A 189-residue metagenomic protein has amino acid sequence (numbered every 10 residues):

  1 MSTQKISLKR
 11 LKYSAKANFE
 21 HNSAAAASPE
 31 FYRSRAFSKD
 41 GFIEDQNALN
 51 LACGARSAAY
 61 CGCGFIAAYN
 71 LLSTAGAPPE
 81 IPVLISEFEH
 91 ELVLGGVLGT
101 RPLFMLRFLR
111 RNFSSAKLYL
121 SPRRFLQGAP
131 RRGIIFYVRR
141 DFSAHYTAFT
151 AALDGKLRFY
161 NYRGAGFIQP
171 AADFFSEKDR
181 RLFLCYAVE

Functional and structural regions predicted by a protein language model:
M1-L94: Active-site-adjacent structural segments surrounding the nucleophilic cysteine of cysteine proteases and isopeptidases
S2-S7, A27, S73-E189: Conserved active-site-adjacent core of cysteine acyl-enzyme catalytic domains
